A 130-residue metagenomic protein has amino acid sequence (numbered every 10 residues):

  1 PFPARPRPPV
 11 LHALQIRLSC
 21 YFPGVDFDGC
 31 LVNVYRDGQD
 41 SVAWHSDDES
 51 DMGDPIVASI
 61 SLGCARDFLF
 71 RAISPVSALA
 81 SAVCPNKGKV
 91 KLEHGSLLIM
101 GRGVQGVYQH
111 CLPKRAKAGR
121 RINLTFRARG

Functional and structural regions predicted by a protein language model:
P1-G130: Non-heme Fe(II) oxygenase metal-center motifs and adjacent flexible, charged/small-residue loops
